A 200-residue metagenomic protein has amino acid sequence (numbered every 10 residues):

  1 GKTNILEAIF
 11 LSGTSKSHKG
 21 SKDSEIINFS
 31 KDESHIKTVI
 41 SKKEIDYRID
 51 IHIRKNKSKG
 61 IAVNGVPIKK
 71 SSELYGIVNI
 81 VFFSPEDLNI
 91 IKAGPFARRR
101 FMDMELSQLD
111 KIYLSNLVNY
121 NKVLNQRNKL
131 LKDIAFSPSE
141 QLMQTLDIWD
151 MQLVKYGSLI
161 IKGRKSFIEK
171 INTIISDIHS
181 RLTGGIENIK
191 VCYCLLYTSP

Functional and structural regions predicted by a protein language model:
G1-L11: Pre-Walker A-like glycine/lysine-rich segment at the N-terminus of P-loop NTPase domains
A8, N79-F82, D150: Short hydrophobic/aromatic segments of transmembrane alpha-helices and their interfaces
G13-I91, P95-A97, D103-Y113, I174-D177: Nucleotide-state sensing region of NTPase/ATPase domains
N89-T183: An accessory alpha-helical subdomain
K190-C192: Solvent-exposed beta-strand sheet faces enriched in polar/charged residues
Y197-P200: Conserved small/polar residues in nucleotide/adenosyl-binding loops
